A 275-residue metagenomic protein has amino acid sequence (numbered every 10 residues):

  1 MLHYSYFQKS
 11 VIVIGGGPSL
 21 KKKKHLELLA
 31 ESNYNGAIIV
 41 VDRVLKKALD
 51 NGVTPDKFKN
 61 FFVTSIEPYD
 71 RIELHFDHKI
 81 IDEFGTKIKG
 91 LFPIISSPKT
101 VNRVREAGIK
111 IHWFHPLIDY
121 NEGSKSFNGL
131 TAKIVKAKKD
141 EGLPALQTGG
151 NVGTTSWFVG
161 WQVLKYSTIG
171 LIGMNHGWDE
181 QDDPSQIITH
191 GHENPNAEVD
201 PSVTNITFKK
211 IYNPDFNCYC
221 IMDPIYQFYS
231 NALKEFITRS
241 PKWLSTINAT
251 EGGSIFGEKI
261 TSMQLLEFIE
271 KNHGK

Functional and structural regions predicted by a protein language model:
M1-K275: Metal-ion/cofactor- or nucleotide/acyl-coenzyme-handling active-site neighborhoods
